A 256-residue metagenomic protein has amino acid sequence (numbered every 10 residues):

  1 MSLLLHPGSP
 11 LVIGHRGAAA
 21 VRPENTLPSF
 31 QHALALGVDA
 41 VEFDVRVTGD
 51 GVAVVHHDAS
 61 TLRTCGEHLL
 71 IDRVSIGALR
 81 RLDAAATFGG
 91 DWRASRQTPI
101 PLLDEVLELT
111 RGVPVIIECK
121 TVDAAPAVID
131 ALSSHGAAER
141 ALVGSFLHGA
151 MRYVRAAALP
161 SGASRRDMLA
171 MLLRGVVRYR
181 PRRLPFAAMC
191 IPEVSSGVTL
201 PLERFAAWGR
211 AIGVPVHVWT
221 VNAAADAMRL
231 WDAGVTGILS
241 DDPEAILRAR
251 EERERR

Functional and structural regions predicted by a protein language model:
S2-P10, H57-A158, R182-I212: Metal-dependent phosphodiesterase/phospholipase catalytic core, i.e., the His/Asp/Glu-rich active-site region
P7-H57, T64-E67, V154: Conserved N-terminal beta1-alpha1 strand-loop-helix module at the mouth
R16-G17, P23-E24, S145, R165-D167 (+1 more regions): Glycine-rich beta-to-alpha transition loops that act as phosphate-gripper elements at the mouths of alpha/beta enzyme
D39, P114, P160, P215 (+1 more regions): Residue-level detector of anion-binding/catalytic polar loops
F43, K120, G144-F146, W219 (+1 more regions): Replace "coordinates the UDP/GDP/TDP-sugar" with "coordinates nucleotide-activated sugar donors
V47, A124, G149-A150, D226 (+1 more regions): Alpha-helix capping/helix-boundary segments
G51, V128, V154, L230 (+1 more regions): Hydrophobic packing residues within well-ordered alpha-helices of enzyme cores
G89, R93-S95, R165-R166, L172-R256: C-terminal active-site rim and adjoining tail of enzyme catalytic domains
